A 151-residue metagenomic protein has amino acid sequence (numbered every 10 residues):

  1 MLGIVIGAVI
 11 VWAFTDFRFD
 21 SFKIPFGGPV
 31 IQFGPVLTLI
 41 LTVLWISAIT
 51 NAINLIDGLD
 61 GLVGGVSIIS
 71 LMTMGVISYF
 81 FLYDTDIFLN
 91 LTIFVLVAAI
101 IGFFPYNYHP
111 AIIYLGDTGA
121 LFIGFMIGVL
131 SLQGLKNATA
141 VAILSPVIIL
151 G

Functional and structural regions predicted by a protein language model:
M1-Y83, A98-Y108: Intramembrane alpha-helical segments
A13, V63-G151: Alpha-helical transmembrane segments
